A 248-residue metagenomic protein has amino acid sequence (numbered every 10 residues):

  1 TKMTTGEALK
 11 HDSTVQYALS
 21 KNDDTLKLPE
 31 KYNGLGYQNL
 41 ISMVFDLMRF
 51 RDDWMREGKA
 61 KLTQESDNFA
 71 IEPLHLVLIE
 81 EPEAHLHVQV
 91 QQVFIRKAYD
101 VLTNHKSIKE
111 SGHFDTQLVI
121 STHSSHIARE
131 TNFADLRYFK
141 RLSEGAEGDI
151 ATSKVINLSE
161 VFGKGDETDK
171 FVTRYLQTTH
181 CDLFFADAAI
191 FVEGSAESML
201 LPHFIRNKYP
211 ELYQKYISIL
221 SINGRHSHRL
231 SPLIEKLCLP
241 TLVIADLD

Functional and structural regions predicted by a protein language model:
T1-I79, A84, D100, K106: Extended helical coiled-coil dimerization/tether regions that scaffold and oligomerize large DNA-maintenance assemblies
Y17-K21, F45, I120, K140 (+1 more regions): Flexible glycine-/small-residue-rich
I71-P73, H113-D115, F184-A186: Short loop/turn elements that form and flank the Walker-type P-loop nucleotide-binding site in RecA-like NTPase cores
V93-F94, A98: Conserved hydrophobic alpha-helix in the ABC-type ATPase nucleotide-binding domain
V101-V119: Conserved catalytic loops of ABC-family nucleotide-binding domains
K106-S111, H126-A245: RecA-like P-loop NTPase motor core
T116, T122-H123, D246: Conserved H-loop
